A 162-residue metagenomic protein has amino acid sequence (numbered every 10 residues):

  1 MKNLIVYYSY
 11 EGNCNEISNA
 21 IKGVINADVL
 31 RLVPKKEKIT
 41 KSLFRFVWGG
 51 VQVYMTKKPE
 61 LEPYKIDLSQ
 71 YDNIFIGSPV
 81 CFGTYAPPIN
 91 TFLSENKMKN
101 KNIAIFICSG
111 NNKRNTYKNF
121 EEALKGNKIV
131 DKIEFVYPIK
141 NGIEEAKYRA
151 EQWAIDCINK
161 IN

Functional and structural regions predicted by a protein language model:
M1-I76, G83-T84, N90, S94 (+1 more regions): N-terminal beta1-alpha1-beta2 submodule of the flavodoxin-like/Rossmannoid cofactor-binding fold
K2, V24-N26, N100, G126-I129: A generic structural signal for alpha->beta connector loops
E11, K36, C81-G83, G110-K113 (+1 more regions): Solvent-exposed loop/turn segments at secondary-structure junctions within structured extracellular/periplasmic domains
L68, S94-K101, L124-K125: Short, conserved loop/helix-junction motifs that constitute active-site signature segments in enzyme catalytic cores
I76-G77, I105: Redox-cofactor binding/interface segments in oxidoreductases and associated redox assembly factors
I89-L93, K118-E121: "Short basic amphipathic alpha-helical interaction patches in structured regions
A104-E145: Short, glycine-/small-residue-rich phosphate/pyrophosphate-handling segment
